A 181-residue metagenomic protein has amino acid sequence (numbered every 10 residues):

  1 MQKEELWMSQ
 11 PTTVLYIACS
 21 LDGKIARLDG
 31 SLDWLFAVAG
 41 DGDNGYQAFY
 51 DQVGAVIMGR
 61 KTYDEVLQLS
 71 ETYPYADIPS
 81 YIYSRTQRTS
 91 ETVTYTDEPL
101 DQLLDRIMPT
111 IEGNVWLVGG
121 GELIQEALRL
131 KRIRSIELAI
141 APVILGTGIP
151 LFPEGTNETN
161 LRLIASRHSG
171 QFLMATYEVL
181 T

Functional and structural regions predicted by a protein language model:
Q2-T181: Enzymes that bind and transform nitrogen-containing heteroaromatic metabolites
